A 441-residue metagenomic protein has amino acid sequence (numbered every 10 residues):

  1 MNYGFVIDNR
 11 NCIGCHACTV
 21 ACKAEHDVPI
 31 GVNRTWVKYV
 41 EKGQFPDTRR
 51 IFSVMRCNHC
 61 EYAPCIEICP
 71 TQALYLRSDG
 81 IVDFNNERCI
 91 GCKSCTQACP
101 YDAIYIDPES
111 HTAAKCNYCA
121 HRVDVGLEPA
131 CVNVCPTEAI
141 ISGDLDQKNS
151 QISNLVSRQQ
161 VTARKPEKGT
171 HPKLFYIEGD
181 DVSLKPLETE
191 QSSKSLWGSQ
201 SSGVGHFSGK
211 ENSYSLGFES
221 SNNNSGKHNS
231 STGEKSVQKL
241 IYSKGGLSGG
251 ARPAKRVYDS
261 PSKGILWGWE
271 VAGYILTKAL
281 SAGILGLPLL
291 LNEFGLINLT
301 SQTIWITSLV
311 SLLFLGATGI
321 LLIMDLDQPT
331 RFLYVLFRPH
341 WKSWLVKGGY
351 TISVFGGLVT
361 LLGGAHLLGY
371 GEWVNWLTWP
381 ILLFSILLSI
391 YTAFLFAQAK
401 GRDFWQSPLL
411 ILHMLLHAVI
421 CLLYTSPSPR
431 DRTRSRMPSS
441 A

Functional and structural regions predicted by a protein language model:
M1-V82, E87-I90, T96-A98, D102 (+1 more regions): Ferredoxin-type iron-sulfur electron-transfer modules and their immediate structural context
V40-R56, E87-R88, T96-S260: Flanking helices and flexible, charged tails adjoining ferredoxin-like Fe-S electron-transfer domains in multi-subunit
R256-E270, F337-W341: Cytosolic juxtamembrane amphipathic/interface segments immediately preceding and feeding into a transmembrane helix
E270-N292, I352-V359, A418-I420: The first (N-terminal) embedded transmembrane alpha-helix
N292-I306, G363-N375: Helix-coil boundary and interhelical linker segments in multi-pass alpha-helical membrane proteins
T300-T351: Membrane helical hairpin/interfacial module
Y334-I352, L361-F384, A393-H413: Membrane-interface helix-loop-helix junctions at boundaries between adjacent transmembrane segments
Y424-P427, D431-A441: Single conserved hydrophobic/aromatic residue that forms the stacking wall/gate of nucleotide- or nucleobase-binding
